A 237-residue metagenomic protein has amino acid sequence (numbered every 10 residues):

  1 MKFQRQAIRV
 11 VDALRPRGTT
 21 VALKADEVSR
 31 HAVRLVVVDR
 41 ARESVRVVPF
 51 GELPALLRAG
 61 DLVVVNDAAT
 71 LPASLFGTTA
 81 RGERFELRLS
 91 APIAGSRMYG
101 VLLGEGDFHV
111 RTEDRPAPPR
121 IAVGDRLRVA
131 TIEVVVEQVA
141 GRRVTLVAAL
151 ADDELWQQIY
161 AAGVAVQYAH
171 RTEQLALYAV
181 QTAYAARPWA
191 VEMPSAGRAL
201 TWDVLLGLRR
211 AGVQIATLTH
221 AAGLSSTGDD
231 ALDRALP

Functional and structural regions predicted by a protein language model:
M1-P237: A cross-family signal for N-terminal binding/gating loops and helix N-caps that shape access to the active site
